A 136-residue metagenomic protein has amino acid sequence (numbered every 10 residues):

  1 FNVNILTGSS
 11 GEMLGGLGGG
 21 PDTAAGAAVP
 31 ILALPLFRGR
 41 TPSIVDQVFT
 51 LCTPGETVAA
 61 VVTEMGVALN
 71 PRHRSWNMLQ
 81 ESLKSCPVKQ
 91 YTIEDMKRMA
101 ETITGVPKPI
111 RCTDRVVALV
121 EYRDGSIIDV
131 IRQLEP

Functional and structural regions predicted by a protein language model:
N2-P136: Conserved phosphate- and dinucleotide-binding cores of soluble alpha/beta proteins, encompassing both enzyme active
